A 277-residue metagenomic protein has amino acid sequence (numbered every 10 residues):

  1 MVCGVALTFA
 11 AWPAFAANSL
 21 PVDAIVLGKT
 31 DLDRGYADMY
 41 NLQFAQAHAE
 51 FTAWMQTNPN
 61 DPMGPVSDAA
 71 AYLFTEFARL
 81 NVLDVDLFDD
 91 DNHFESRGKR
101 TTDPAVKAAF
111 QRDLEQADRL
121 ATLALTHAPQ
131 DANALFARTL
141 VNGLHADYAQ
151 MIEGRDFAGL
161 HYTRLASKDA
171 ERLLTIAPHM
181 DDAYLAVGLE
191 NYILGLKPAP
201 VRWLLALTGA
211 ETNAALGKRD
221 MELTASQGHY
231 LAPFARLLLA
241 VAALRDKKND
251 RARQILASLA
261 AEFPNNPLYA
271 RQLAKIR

Functional and structural regions predicted by a protein language model:
M1-A11: Bacterial N-terminal signal peptides
W12-A16: Sec/Tat signal peptide C-region and signal peptidase I cleavage site
A17-R34, D38-E50, N60, A71-Q130 (+3 more regions): Short coil/linker segments at helix-helix boundaries
D61-P62, D131, M180, L231-A232 (+1 more regions): Residue-level recognition of tetratricopeptide repeat
S67-D68, A137, A186, L238 (+1 more regions): Canonical tetratricopeptide repeat
R219-L238, A242-I255: Flexible, glycine-rich surface segments
V241-R277: A cross-kingdom marker for long, charged
